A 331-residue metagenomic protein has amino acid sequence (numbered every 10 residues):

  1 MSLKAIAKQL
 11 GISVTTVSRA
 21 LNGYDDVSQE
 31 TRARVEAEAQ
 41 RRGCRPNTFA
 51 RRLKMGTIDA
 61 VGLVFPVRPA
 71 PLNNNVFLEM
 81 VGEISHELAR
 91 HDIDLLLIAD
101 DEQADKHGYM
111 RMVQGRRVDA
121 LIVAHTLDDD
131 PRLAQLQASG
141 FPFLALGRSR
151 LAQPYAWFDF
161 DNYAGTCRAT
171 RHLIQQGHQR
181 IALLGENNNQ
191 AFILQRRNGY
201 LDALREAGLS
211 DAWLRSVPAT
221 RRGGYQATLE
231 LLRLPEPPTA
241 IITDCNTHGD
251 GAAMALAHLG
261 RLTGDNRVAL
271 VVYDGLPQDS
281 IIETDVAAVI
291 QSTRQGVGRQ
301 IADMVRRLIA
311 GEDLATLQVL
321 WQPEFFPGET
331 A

Functional and structural regions predicted by a protein language model:
M1-D59: N-terminal helix-turn-helix DNA-binding module of bacterial transcription factors
S13, D59, D119, Q179-R180 (+2 more regions): Short acidic/polar active-site loop segments enriched in Thr and Asp
T16, M55-A70, H172, R180-E186: Short beta-strand segments enriched in small/hydrophobic residues
R45, A89-D94, P142, Q179-R180 (+2 more regions): Residue-level detector of anion-binding/catalytic polar loops
A60-R171, L231-R233: Alpha-helical recognition/docking segments in bacterial nutrient-uptake and carbohydrate-utilization systems
V67-E79, L97-K106, F158-R168, L184-R205 (+5 more regions): Hinge/beta->alpha junction and helix N-cap segments in small-molecule ligand-binding domains
L234-A331: Flexible loop/turn connectors
